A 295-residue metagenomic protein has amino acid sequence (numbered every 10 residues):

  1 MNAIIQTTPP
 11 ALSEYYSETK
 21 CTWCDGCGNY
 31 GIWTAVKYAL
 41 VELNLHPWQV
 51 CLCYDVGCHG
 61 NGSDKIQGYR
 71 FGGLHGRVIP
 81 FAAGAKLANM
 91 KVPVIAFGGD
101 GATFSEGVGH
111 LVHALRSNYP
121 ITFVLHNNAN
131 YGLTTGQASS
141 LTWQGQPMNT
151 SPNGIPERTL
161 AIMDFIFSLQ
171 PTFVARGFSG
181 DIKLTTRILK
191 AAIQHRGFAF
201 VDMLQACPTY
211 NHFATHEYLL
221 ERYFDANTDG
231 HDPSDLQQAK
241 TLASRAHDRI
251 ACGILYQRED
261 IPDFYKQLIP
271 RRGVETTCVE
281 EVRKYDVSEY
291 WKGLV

Functional and structural regions predicted by a protein language model:
M1-P9, E18-T19, C207-V295: Flexible, low-complexity linker and terminal segments
I4-L74: Active-site diphosphate/adenylate-binding microenvironment
A11, S139-A192: Conserved thiamine diphosphate
T19, H46-V50, A88-V94, R116-T122 (+4 more regions): Short coil/turn connectors at secondary-structure junctions
V56-C58, N128-N130, D181, L204-Y210 (+1 more regions): Glycine-rich beta-alpha junction loops
V56-G132: Thiamine diphosphate
Q137-Q144, I182, L189-F198, H212-A226 (+1 more regions): Short, surface-exposed, charged loop/turn segments at secondary-structure junctions
